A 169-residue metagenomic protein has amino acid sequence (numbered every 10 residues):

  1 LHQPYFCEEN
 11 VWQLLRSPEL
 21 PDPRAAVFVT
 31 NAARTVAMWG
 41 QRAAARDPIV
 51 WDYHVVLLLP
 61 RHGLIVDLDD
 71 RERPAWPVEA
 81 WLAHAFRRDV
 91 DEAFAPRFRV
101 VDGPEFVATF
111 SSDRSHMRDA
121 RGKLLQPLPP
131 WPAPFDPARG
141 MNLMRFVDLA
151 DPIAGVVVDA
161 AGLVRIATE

Functional and structural regions predicted by a protein language model:
L1-E169: A structural boundary/capping signal
